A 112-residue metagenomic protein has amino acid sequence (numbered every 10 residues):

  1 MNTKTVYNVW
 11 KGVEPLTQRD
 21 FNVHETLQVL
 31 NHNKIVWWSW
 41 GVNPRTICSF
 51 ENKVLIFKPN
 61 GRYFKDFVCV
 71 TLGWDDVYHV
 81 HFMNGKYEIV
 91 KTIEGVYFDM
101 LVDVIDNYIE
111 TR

Functional and structural regions predicted by a protein language model:
N2-F21, Y87-R112: Mixed-charge, Lys/Arg-enriched low-complexity segments
N2-R62: Negatively charged, low-complexity tracts enriched in Asp/Glu with abundant Ser/Thr
I56, H79-H81, T92: Ser/Thr- (and often Asn-) enriched beta-sheet segments in non-cytosolic proteins
Y63-V68: Short, surface-exposed coil-to-beta transition loops
T71-D75: Short beta-strand micro-motifs enriched in acidic
D76-Y87: Short, surface-exposed beta-strand/strand-loop-strand elements in extracellular ectodomains
